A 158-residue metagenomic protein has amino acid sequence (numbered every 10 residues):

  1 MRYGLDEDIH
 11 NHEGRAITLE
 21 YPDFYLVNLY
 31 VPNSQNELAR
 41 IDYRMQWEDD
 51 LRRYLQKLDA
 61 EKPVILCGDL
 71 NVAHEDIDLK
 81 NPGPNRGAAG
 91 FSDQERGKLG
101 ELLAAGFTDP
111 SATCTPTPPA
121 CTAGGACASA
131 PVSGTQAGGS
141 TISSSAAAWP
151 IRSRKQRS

Functional and structural regions predicted by a protein language model:
M1, L19-Y21, S129-R152: Conserved beta strand-loop-helix elements of the APE1-like EEP
M1-N36: Structured beta-strand-rich core segments of catalytic domains in phosphoester-bond hydrolases
D6-E7, P32-E48, G83-A88: Surface-exposed cleft-lining segments at the edges of enzyme active sites
H12-G14, Y21, D42, Q46 (+1 more regions): Residues forming well-ordered secondary-structure scaffolds
V31-N36, N71-A73, T115-T117, W149-P150: Short, solvent-exposed loop/turn segments at secondary-structure junctions
W47-S140: Metal-dependent phosphoesterases centered on the DNase I-like endonuclease/exonuclease/phosphatase
R154-S158: Low-complexity, intrinsically disordered Gly/Pro/Thr-rich segments
